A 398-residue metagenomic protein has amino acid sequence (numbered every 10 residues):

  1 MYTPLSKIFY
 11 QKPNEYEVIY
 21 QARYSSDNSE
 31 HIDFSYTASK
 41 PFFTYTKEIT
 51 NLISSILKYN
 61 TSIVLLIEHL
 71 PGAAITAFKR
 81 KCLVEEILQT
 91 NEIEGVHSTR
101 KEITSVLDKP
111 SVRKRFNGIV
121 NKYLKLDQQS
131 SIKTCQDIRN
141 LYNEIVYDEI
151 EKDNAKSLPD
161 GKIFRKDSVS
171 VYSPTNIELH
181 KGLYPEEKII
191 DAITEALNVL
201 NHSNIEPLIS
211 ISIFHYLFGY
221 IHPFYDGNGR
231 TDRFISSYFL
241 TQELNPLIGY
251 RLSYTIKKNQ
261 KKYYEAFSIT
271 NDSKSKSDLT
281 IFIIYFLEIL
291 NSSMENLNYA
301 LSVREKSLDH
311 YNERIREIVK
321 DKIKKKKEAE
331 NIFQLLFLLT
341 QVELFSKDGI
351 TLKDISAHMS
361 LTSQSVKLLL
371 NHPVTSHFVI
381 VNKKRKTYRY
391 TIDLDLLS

Functional and structural regions predicted by a protein language model:
M1-S398: FIC/Doc superfamily catalytic core
